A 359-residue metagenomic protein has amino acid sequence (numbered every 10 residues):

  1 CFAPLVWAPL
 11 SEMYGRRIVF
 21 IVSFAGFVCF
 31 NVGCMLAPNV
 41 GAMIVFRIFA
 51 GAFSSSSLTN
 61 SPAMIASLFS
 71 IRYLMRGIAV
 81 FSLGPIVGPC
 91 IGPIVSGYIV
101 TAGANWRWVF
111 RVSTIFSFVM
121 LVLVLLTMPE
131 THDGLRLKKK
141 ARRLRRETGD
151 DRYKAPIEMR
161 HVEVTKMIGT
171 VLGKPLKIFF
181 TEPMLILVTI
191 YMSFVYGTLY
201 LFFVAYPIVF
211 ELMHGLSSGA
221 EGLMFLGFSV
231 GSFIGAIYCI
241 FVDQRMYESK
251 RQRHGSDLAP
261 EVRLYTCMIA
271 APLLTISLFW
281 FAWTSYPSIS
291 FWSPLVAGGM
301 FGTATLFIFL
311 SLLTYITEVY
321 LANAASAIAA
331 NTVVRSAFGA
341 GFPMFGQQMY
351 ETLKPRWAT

Functional and structural regions predicted by a protein language model:
C1-T359: A six-helix transmembrane bundle that forms the core substrate pathway of small-molecule transporters
